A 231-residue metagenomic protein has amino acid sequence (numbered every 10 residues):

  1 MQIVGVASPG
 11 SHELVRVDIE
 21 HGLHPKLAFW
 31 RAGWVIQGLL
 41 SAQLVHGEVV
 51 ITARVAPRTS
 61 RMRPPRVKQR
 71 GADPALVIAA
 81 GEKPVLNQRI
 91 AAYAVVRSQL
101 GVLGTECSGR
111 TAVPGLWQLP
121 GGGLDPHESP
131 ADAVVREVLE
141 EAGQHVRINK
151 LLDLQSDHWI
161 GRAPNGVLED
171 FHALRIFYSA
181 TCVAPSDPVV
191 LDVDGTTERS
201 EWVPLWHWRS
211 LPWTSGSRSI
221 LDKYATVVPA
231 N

Functional and structural regions predicted by a protein language model:
M1-L14, I78-Q118, V146-K150, C182: N-terminal strand-loop-strand
M1-P57: Intrinsically disordered, low-complexity, charged terminal extensions of DNA damage-control enzymes
I19-G38, L119-L152: The catalytic Nudix box helix
Q43-V95: Acidic, metal-coordinating catalytic segment for phosphate/diphosphate chemistry, firing primarily on the Nudix
L44-V50, K83-V85, Q155-R175: Acidic pyrophosphate-coordinating catalytic loop
R54, V96, F177-T181, E201-P204: Short, well-ordered beta-strand micro-motif
D170-S186: Phosphate/ribose-recognition catalytic cores of enzymes acting on nucleotide-derived substrates
S219-N231: Charged phosphate-binding loop/patch that engages nucleotide di/tri-phosphates or the phosphate backbone of nucleic
